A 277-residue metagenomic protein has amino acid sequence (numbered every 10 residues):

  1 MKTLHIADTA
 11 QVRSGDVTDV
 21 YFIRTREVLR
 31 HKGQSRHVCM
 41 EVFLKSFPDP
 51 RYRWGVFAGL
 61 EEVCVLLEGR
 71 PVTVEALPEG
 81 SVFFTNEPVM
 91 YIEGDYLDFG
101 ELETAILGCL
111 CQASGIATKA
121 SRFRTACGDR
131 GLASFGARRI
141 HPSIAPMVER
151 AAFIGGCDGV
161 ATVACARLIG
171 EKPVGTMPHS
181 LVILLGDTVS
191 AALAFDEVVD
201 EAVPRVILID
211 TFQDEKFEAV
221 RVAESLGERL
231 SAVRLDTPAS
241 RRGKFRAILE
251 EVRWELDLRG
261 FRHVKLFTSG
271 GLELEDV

Functional and structural regions predicted by a protein language model:
M1-G100, A105: Flexible, solvent-exposed loop/hinge segments and secondary-structure transition points
T3-V17, S81-F83, M90-F261, L272-D276: Buried, small/hydrophobic-residue-enriched core segments of structured protein domains
L266-G270: Extended hydrophobic secondary-structure segments that form protein cores and membrane-embedded regions
